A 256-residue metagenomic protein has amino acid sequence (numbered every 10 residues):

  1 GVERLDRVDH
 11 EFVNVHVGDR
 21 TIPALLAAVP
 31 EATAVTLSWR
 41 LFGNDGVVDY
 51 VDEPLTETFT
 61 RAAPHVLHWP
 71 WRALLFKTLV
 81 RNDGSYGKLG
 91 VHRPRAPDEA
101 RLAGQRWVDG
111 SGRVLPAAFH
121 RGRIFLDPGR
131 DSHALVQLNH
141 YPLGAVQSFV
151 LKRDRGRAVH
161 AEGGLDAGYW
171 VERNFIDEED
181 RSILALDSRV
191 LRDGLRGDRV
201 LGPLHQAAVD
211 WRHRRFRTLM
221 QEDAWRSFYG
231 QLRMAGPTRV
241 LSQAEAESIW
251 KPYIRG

Functional and structural regions predicted by a protein language model:
G1-N14: Short beta-strand-to-loop acidic/aromatic patch adjacent to the donor-nucleotide binding site
V15-L241: Catalytic-site signature of metal-activated, phosphate-bearing donor transferases, centered on the GT-A/GT-A-like
P237, A244-R255: Charge-dense, extended regions
